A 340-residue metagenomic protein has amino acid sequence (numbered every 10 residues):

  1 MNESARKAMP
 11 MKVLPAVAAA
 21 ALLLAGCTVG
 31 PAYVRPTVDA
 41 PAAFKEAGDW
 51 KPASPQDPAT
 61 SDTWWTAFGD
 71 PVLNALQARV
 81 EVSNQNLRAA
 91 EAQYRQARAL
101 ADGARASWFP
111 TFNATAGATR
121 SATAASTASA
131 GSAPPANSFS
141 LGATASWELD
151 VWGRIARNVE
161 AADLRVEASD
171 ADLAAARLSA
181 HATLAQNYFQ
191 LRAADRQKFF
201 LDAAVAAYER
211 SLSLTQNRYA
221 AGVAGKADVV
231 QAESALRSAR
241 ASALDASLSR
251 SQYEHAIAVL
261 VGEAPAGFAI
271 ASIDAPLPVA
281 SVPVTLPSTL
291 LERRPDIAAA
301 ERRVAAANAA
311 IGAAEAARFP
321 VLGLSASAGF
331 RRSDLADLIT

Functional and structural regions predicted by a protein language model:
N2-C27: Gram-negative bacterial Sec-dependent N-terminal signal peptides
E3, I155, A171-L286: Periplasmic alpha-helical coiled-coil/stalk elements that build and connect Gram-negative outer-membrane
C27-G48, A78-D150, A182, R250-F268 (+1 more regions): A small-residue-enriched
D49-R79: Regulatory alphaC helix of protein kinase catalytic domains
T66, A78-R79, Q190, N217 (+1 more regions): Surface-exposed charged/polar residues within alpha-helices that form helix-capping/stabilizing sites and interaction
N86, N158, Q197, D228 (+1 more regions): DHp/HisKA histidine-phosphotransfer helix
V151-E160: Short, polar/flexible loop-turn hinges at active-site or ligand-entry regions and domain interfaces
